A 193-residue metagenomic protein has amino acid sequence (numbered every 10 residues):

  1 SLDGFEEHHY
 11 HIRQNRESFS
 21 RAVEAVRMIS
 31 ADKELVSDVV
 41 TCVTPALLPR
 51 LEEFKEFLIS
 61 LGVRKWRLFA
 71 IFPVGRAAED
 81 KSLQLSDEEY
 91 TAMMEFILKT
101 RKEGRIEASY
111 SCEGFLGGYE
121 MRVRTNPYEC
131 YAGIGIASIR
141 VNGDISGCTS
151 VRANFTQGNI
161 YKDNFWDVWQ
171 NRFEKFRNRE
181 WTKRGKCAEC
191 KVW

Functional and structural regions predicted by a protein language model:
S1-F72, L83-S86: Radical SAM/AdoMet-radical enzyme domain recognition
H8-I12, C148, V168: Residues that scaffold the ATP/ADP-binding catalytic core of kinase and kinase-like folds
H9-I12, L85, A108, C130 (+2 more regions): Short clusters of hydrophobic/aromatic residues that line enzyme substrate/ligand-binding pockets
S20-V23, E52, T91-L98, W166 (+2 more regions): Generic alpha-helical structural signal
A31-E34, S60, K99-E103, N178: Secondary-structure boundary motif
V39, L58, W66, I97 (+5 more regions): Generic structural signal for nonpolar/small residues that stabilize regular secondary structure
R50, F72-A153: A C-terminal junction/extension of Radical SAM enzymes
P127, V151-W193: Membrane-interface junctions of multi-pass transporters
